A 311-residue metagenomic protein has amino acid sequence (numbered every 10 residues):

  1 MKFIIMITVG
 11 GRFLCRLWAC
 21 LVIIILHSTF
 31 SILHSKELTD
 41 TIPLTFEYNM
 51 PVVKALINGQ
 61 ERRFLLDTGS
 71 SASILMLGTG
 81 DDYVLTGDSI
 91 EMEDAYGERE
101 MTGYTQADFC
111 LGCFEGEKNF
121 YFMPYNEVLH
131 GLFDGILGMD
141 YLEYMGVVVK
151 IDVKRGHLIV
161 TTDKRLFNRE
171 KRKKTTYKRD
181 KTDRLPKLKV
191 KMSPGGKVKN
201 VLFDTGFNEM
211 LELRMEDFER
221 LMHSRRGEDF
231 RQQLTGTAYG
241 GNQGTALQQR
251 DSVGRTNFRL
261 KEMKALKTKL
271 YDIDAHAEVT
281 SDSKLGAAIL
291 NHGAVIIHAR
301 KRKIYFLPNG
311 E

Functional and structural regions predicted by a protein language model:
M1-C15: N-terminal secretory signal peptides that target proteins for export/translocation
C15, C20, C110-C113: Generic recognition of cysteine residues
W18-T29: Bacterial N-terminal signal peptides
S35-E311: Pepsin/retropepsin-fold aspartyl endopeptidases
